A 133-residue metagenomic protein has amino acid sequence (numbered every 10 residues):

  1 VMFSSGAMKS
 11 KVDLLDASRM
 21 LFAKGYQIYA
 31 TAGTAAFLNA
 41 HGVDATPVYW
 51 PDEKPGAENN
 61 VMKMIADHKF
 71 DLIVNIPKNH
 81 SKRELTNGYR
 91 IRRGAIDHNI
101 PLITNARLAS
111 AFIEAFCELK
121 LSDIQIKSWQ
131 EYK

Functional and structural regions predicted by a protein language model:
V1-P101, A109-F112, I126-K133: ATP-dependent carboxylate/acyl-activation modules
A106-K120: Structured adenosyl-cofactor binding patch, chiefly the S-adenosyl-L-methionine
C117-I124, Q130: Intrinsically disordered, low-complexity linkers and terminal regions that flank or interleave Cys/His-based
